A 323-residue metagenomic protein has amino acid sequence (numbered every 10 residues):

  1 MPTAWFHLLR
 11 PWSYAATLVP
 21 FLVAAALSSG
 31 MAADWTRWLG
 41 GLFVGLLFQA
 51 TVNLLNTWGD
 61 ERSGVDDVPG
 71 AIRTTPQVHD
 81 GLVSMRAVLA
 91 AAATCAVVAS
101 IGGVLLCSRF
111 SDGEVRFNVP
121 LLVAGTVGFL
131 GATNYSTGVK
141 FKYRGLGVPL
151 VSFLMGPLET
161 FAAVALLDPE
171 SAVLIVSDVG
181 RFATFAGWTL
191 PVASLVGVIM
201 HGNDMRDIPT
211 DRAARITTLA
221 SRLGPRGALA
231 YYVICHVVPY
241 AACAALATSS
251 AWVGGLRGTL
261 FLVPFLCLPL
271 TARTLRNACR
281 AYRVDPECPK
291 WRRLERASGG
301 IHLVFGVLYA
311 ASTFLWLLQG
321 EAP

Functional and structural regions predicted by a protein language model:
M1-G40, V44, F48, S136 (+2 more regions): Topogenic membrane-insertion module of multi-pass membrane proteins
T3, P76-V173: Intramembrane alpha-helical segments
A15-A24, P149-V164, S221-P225, R293-Y309: Small-residue-rich segments of transmembrane alpha-helices in multi-pass membrane proteins, especially helix faces
F21-L22, G30-W58, P120-T133, D178-G202: Membrane-embedded alpha-helical segments that form the functional core of polytopic membrane enzymes, especially those
L47-I72, G197-A220: Acidic (Asp/Glu-rich) catalytic motifs at the cytosolic membrane interface
V68-G113, I216-V253, R257, R296-F305: Multi-pass membrane catalytic core of lipid/isoprenoid biosynthesis enzymes
V151-I208, A214, R226-L229: Functional transmembrane core segments of multi-pass inner-membrane proteins
S250-P323: Extended hydrophobic alpha-helices typical of membrane-associated regions
